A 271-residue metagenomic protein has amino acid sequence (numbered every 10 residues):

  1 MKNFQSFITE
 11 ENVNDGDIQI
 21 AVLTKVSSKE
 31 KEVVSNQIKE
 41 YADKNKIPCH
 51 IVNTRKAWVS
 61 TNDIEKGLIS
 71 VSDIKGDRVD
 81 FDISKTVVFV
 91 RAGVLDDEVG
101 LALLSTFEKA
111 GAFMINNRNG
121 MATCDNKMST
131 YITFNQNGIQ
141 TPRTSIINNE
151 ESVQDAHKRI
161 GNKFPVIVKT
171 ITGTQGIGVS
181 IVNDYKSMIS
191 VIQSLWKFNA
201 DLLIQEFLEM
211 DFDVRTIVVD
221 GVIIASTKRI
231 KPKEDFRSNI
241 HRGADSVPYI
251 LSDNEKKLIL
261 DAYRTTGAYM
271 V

Functional and structural regions predicted by a protein language model:
K2-I115, E151: ATP-binding N-terminal substructure of ATP-dependent carboxylate-amine bond-forming enzymes
Q19-K25, E32-N36, S70-V71, D82-I83 (+4 more regions): Active-site nucleotide/adenylate-binding loops and adjacent lid/helix of ATP-dependent enzymes
P48, F113, Q140, V222 (+1 more regions): Residue-level detector of anion-binding/catalytic polar loops
I115, I167, M270: Generic enzyme active-site microenvironment
N116, V218-V219: Generic beta-strand structural signal
S194-L195, V219-N239: Catalytic core of tubulin tyrosine ligase-like
F198-D201, R237-V271: A long amphipathic alpha-helix within ATP-dependent nucleotide-binding catalytic cores
R215: Short, surface-exposed charged micro-motifs
